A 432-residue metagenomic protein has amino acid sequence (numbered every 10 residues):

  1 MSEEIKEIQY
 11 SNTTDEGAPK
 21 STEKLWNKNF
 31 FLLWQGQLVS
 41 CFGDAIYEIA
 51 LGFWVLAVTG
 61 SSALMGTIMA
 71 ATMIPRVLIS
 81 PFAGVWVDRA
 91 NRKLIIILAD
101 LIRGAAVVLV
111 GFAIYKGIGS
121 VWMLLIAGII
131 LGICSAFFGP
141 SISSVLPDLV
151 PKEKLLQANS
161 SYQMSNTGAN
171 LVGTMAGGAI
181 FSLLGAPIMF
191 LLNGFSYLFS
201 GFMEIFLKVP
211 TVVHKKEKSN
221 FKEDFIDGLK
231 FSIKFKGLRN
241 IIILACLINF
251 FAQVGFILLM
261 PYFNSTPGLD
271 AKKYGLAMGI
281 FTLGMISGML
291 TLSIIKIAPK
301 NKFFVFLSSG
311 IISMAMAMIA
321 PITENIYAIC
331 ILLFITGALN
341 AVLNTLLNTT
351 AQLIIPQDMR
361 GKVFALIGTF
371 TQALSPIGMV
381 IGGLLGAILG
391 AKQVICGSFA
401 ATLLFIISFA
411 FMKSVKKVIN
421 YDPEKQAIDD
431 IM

Functional and structural regions predicted by a protein language model:
E3, I95, I226, I233 (+3 more regions): C-terminal transmembrane bundle of multi-pass solute transporters/carriers
N12-F30, V209-I243, I428-M432: Juxtamembrane intracellular "pre-TM" segments in multi-pass secondary transporters
F31-L51, M69-V87, N91-V107, M123-S182 (+6 more regions): Substrate-agnostic recognition of the 12-TM MFS/MFS-like secondary transporter fold
Y47-A50, W54, T59-G66, S160 (+2 more regions): Small-residue hotspots at the loop-to-helix junctions and early N-terminal turns of transmembrane alpha-helices
G52-T59, V110-K116, V172-G194, S265-P267 (+1 more regions): Transmembrane alpha-helix termini and helix-breaking/packing motifs in multi-pass membrane transporters
L56, L109-V110, I114, L131 (+4 more regions): MFS-fold secondary transporters
L101-I118, I311-E324: C-terminal ends and interior cores of transmembrane alpha-helices in multi-pass membrane transporters/permeases
S144, D148, F190-S219, F411-Q426: Helix-loop junctions on the cytosolic side of multi-pass membrane transporters, especially the intracellular loop
